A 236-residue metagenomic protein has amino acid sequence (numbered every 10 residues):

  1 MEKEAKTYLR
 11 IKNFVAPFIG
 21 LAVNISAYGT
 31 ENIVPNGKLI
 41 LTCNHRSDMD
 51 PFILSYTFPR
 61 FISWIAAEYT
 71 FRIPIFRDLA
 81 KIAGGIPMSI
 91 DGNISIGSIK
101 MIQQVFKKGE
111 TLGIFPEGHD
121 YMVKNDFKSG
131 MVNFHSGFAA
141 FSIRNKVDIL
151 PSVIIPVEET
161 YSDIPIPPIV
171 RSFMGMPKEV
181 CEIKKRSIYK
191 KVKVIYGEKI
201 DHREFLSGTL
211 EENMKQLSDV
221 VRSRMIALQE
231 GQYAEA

Functional and structural regions predicted by a protein language model:
Y8, N13-H45: Helix-to-loop junction immediately C-terminal to a conserved catalytic motif
V15, I82-I90, M122-D126: Short, basic, glycine/proline-bearing loop/turn elements
G20-Y28, N93-I96, G175-E179: Short gly/ser/thr-rich secondary-structure transition/capping motifs
P35-N93: Catalytic core of membrane glycerolipid acyltransferases/transacylases, capturing the structured, soluble-facing
L54, L79, Q104, A140-R144: Hydrophobic/aromatic ligand-binding patch that stacks against planar heteroaromatic rings of cofactors or nucleotides
V105-A139: Catalytic-site beta-strand/loop segments enriched in glycine and acidic/polar residues
D126-G208: A cross-family acyltransferase "interaction/gating" segment
